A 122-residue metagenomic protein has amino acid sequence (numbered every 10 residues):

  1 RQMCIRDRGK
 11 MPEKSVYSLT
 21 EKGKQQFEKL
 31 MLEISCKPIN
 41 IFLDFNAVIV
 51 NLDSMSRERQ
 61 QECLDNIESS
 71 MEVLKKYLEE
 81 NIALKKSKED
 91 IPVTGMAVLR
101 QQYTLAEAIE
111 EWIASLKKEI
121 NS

Functional and structural regions predicted by a protein language model:
R1-I5: Short, small-residue-biased leader/transition segments that mark boundaries at the very start of proteins
G9-S15, V93-Y103: Alpha-helical scaffold segments that form or flank carboxylate-/histidine-based iron centers
P12-K29: Basic, amphipathic "hinge/linker" alpha-helix immediately C-terminal to the N-terminal HTH DNA-binding motif
E28-K76: Amphipathic alpha-helical dimerization/coiled-coil segments that flank or bridge DNA-binding/regulatory modules
M55-R59, S87, I91, A108: Alpha-helical structural elements of signaling/regulatory helical domains
Q61, E68, K75, I82 (+4 more regions): Heptad-repeat amphipathic alpha-helical coiled-coil interaction surface used for oligomerization/assembly
E79-V98: Acidic interhelical loop/turn segments
K118-S122: Generic C-terminal helix-cap and adjacent flexible tail
